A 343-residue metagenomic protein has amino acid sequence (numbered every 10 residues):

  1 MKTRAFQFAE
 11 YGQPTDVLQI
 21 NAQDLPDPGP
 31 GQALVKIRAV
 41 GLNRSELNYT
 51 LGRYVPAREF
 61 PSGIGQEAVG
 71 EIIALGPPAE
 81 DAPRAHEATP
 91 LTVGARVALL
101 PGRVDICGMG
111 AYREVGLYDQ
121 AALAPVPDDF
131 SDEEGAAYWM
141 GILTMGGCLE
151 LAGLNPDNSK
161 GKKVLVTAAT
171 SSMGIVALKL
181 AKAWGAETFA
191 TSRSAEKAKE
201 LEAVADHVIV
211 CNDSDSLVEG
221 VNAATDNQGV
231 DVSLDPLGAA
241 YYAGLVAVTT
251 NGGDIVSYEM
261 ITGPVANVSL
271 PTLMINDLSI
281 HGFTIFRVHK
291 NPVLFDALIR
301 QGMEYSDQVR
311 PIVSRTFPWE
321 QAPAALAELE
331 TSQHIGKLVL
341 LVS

Functional and structural regions predicted by a protein language model:
M1, N291-S343: C-terminal hydrophobic helical "lid"/dimerization subdomain of Rossmann-like NAD(P)H-dependent oxidoreductases
D24-G41, R53-V104, G110: Glycine-rich beta-strand-centered segment in the early N-terminal region that forms part of a ligand/cofactor-binding
P83-H86, L99-A168: NAD(P)H dinucleotide-binding glycine-rich loop of Rossmann-like/cofactor-binding domains, especially the beta1-alpha1
A98, D231-L234: N-terminal Rossmann-like NAD(P) cofactor-binding module of classical short-chain dehydrogenase/reductase
Y112, S192-L201, V265-L270: Short, glycine/polar-rich helix-capping loops at beta-to-alpha or helix-loop-helix junctions that flank or form
A136-D213: Mid-domain Rossmann-like dinucleotide-binding core that forms the NAD(H)/NADP(H) cofactor-binding site
S216-N227: Short amphipathic alpha-helix with an adjacent loop that forms part of the alpha/beta core around
A240-Q308, V342-S343: Glycine-rich phosphate-binding loop and adjacent beta-alpha segment of Rossmann(oid) nucleotide-cofactor-binding
